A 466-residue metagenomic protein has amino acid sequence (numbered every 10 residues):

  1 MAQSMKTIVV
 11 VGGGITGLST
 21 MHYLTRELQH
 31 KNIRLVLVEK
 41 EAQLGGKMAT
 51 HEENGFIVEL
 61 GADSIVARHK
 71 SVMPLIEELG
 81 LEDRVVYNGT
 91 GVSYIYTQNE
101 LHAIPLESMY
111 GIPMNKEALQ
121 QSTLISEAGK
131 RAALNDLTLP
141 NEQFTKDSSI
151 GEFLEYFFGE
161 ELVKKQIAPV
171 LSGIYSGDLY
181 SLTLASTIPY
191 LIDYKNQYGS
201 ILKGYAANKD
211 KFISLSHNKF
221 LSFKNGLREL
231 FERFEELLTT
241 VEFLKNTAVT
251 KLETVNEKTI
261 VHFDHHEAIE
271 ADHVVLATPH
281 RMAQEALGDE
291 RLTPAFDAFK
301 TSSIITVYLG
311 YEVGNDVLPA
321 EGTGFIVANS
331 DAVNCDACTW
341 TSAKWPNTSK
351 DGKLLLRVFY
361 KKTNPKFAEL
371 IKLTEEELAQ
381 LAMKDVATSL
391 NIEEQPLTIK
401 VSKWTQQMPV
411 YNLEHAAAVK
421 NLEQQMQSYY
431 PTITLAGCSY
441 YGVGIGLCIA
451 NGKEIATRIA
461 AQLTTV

Functional and structural regions predicted by a protein language model:
A2-T16: Beta1/beta-strand and adjacent pyrophosphate-binding region of the FAD-binding site in flavoprotein oxidoreductases
T16, Q43, R281: Conserved Rossmann-like nucleotide-cofactor binding loop
T25-E52: Glycine-rich FAD pyrophosphate-binding loop
N54-P140: Dinucleotide-binding Rossmann-like beta1-alpha1 core, especially the glycine-rich loop that anchors the ADP
Y87-G89, K245-T247, E253, G437: Short loop/edge segments at beta-strand edges and connector loops that shape dinucleotide/nucleotide cofactor-binding
K130-K251: Active-site/ligand-binding neighborhood in enzyme catalytic cores
A248-L356, P365-E369, T388-S389: Mid-domain catalytic core of redox enzymes that form a hydrophobic substrate pocket/lid adjacent to a catalytic redox
W340-T341, W345-V466: Conserved flavin/dinucleotide-binding core of flavoenzymes
